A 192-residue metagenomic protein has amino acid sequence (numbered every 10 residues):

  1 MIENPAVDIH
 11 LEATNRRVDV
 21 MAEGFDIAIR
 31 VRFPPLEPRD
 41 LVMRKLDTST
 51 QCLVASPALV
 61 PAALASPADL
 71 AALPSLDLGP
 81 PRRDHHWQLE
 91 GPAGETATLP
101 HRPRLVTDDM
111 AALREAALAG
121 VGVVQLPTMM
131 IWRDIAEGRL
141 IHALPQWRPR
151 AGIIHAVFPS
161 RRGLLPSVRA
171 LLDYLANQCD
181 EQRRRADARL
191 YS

Functional and structural regions predicted by a protein language model:
M1-R39, A188-S192: Central regulatory/effector-binding core of bacterial HTH transcription factors
N4-H10, H86, I153-H155: Residues at or immediately flanking beta-strands
A6-H10, E95-R104: A local structural motif
D26-A28, C52, S75, V124: Short, well-ordered beta-strand core segments
P38-L78: Flexible hinge/capping segments at coil-to-helix
P74-E95: Secondary-structure junction motif
T98-H142, P149-R150, S160-R161: Hydrophobic hinge/microswitch elements
T128-R133, E137, W147-S192: C-terminal effector-binding regulatory domain of bacterial HTH transcription factors
